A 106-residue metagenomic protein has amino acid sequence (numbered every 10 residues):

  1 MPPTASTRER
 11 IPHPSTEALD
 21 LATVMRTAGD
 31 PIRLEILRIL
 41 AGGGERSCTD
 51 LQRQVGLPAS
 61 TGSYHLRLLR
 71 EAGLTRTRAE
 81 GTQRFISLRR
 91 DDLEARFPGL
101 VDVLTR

Functional and structural regions predicted by a protein language model:
D20-L21, G42, R84-R106: Conserved segment of winged-helix/HTH DNA-binding domains
R26-I32: Short helix-coil-helix linker/hinge
P31, G43-S47: Short capping segments at the starts of secondary-structure elements
L34-A41: Pre-recognition alpha-helix immediately N-terminal to the DNA-recognition helix within helix-turn-helix or winged-helix
I36, D50-R53: A short acidic, leucine-rich amphipathic alpha-helix
R53, R70-E71: Alpha-helical residues within the helix-turn-helix
P58: Helix-turn-helix DNA-binding motif, specifically the short coil turn and the N-cap/start of the second
E71-E80, S87: Beta-hairpin "wing" of winged helix-turn-helix
